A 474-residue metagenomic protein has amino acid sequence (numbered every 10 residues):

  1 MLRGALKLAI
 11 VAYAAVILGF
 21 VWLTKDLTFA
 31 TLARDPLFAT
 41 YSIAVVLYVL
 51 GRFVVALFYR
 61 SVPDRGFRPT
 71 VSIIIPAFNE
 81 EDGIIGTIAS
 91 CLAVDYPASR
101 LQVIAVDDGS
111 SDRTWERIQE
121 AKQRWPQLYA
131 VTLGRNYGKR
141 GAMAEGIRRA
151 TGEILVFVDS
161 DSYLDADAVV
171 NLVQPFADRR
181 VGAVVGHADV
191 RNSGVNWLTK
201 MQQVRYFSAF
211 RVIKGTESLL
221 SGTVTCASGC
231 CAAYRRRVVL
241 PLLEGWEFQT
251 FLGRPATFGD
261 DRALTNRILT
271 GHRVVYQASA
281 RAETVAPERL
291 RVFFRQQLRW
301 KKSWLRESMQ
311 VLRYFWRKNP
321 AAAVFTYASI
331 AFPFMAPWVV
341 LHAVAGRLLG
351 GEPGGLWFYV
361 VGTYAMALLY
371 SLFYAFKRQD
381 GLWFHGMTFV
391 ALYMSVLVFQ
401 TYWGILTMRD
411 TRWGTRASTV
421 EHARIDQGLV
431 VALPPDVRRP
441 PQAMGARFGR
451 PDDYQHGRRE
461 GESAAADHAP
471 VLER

Functional and structural regions predicted by a protein language model:
M1-I10: N-terminal membrane topogenic signal
G4, R291-H342: Active-site-adjacent helix/loop segment of glycosyltransferases that harbors family-specific signature motifs
A5, D436, P440-P451: Short helical patches
G19-L57, V62-G66, T326-T411: Membrane-embedded multi-pass helical conduit in multi-pass membrane proteins, especially envelope-biosynthetic
R65-F315, A446, R450-P451, R458-A464 (+1 more regions): Non-transmembrane catalytic domains and loops of membrane-associated enzymes and transporters that build or traffic
S72-G86, V396-L406, H422-P441: Cytosolic juxtamembrane regulatory segments of multi-pass membrane proteins
S228, Y234-R236, R412-V437: Short linear elements at protein peripheries
